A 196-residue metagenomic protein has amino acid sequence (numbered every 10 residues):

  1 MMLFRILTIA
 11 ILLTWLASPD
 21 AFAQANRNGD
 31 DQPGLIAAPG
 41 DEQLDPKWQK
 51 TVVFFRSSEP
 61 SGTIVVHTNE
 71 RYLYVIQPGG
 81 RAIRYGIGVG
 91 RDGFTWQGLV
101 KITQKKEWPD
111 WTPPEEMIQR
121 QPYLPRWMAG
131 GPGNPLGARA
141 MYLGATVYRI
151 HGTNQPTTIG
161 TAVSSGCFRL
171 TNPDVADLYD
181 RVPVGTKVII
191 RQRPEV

Functional and structural regions predicted by a protein language model:
M2-V196: N-terminal pre-domains immediately preceding structured catalytic cores
